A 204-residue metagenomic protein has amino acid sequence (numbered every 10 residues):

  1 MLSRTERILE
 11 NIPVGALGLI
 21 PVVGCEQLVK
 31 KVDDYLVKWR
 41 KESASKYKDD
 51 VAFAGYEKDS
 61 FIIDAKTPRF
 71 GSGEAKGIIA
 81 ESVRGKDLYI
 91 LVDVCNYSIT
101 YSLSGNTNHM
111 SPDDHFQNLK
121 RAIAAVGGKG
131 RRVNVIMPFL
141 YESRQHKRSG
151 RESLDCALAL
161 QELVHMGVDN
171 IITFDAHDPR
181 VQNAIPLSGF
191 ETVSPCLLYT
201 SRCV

Functional and structural regions predicted by a protein language model:
M1-R202: PRPP-associated nucleotide enzymes
